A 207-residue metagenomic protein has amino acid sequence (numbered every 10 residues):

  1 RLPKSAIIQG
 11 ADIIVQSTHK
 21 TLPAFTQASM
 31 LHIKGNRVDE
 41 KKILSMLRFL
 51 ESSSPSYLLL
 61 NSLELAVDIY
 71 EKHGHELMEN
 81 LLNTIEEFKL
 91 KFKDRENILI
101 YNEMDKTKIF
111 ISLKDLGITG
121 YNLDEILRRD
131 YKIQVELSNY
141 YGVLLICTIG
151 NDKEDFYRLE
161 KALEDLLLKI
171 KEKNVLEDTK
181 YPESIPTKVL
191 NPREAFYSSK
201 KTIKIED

Functional and structural regions predicted by a protein language model:
R1-I100: Conserved PLP-enzyme active-site core in the AAT-like
K93-D207: Conserved C-terminal alpha-helix-loop-beta "cap" of PLP-dependent enzymes that closes/shapes the active-site mouth
